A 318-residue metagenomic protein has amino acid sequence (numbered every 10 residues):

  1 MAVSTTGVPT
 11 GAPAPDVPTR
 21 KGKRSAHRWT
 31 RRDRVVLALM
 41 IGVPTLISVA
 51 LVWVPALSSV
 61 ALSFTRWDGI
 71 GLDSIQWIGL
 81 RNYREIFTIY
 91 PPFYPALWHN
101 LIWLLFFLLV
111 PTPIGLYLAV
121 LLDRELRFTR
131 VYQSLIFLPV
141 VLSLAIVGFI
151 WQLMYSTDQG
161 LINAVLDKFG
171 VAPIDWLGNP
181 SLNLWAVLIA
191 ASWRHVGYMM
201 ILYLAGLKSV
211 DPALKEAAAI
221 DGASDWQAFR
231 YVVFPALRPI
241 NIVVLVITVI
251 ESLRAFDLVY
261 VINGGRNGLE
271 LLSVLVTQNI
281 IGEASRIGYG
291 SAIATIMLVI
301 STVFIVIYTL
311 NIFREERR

Functional and structural regions predicted by a protein language model:
M1-A2, P15, A96, T129: Compositionally biased, low-complexity segments enriched in small residues
A2-R31: Short, Lys/Arg-rich, polar N-terminal cytosolic tail immediately upstream of the first transmembrane signal-anchor
D33-R318: A structural signal for multi-pass alpha-helical bundles of membrane permease subunits that mediate small-molecule
